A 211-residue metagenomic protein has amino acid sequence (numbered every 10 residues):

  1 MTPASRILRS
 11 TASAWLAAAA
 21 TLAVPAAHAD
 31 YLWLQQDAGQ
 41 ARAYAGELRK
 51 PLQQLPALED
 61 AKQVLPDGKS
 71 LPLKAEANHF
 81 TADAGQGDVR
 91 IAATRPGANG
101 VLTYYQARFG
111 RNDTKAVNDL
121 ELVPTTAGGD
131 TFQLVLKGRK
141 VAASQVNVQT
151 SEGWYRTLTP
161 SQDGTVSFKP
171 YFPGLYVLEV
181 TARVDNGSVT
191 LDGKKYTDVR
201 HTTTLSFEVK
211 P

Functional and structural regions predicted by a protein language model:
T2-W15: Bacterial N-terminal signal peptides that target proteins for export
A23-A26: N-terminal signal peptide c-region/cleavage motif recognized by signal peptidases
A29-A38, V101-D130, E152, G193-P211: Beta-strand-rich domain onsets/edges
Q36-P66: N-terminal targeting signals for Sec/Tat export/insertion, comprising classic cleavable signal peptides
G46-Q53, T125-V141: Structural motif
D60-S70, S144-L158: Short amphipathic beta-strand segments in non-cytosolic proteins
E76-F80, T159-G174: Glycine-centered loop-to-beta-strand initiation motif
G85-L102, L175-V184: Short, aromatic- and glycine-rich surface loops/edge beta-strands on solvent-exposed regions
